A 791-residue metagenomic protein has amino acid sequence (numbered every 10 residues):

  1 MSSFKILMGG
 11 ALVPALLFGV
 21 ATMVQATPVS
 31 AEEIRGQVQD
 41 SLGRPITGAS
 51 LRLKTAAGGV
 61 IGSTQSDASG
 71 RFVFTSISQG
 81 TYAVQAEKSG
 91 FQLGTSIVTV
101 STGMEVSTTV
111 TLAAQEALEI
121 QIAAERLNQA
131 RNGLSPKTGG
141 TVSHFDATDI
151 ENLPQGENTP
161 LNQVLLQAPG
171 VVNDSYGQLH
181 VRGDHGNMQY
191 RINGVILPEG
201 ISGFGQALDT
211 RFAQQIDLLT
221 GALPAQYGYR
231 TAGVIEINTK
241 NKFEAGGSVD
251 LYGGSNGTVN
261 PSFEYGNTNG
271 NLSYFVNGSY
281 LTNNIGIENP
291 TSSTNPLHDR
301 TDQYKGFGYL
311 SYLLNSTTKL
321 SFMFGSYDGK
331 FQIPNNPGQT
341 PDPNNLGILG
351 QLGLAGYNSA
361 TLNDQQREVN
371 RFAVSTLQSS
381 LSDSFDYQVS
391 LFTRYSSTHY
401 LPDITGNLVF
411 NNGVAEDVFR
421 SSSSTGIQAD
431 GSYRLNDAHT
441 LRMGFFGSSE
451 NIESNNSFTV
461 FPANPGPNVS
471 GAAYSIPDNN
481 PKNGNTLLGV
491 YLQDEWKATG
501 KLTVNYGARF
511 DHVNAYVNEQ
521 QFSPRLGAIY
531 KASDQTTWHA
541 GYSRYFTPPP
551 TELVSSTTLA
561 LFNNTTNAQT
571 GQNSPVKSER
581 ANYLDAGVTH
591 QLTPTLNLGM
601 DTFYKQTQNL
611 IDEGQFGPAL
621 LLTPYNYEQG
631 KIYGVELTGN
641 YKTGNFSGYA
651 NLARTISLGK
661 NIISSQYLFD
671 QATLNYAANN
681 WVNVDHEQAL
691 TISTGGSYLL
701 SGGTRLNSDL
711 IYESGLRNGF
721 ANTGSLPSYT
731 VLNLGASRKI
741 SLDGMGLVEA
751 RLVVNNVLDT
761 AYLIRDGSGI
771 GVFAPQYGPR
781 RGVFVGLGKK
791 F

Functional and structural regions predicted by a protein language model:
Q39-R44, A49-A57, E87-F91, S101-P154 (+3 more regions): Short, acidic, small-residue-rich periplasmic hinge/interaction motif at the N-terminus of Gram-negative outer-membrane
T75, V195-G221: Short acidic/polar hinge/loop motifs at secondary-structure boundaries that mediate gating or recognition
V106-V110, L161, L179, G203-F204 (+3 more regions): N-terminal periplasmic accessory domains that precede and gate Gram-negative outer-membrane beta-barrel machines
S255-T282, S293-P334, Q365-S382, D386 (+2 more regions): Transmembrane beta-barrel wall of Gram-negative outer-membrane proteins
K330, N335-N344, N456-F458, Y516 (+7 more regions): Surface-exposed extracellular loop regions of Gram-negative outer-membrane beta-barrel proteins, predominantly
S380, S384-Y400, K531, L553 (+6 more regions): Membrane-embedded beta-barrel scaffold of Gram-negative outer-membrane proteins
K497-T499, T602-Q606, Y625-L716: Gram-negative outer-membrane beta-barrel transporters
G715-R717, R738-F791: C-terminal beta-signal and adjacent terminal beta-strands/loops of Gram-negative outer-membrane beta-barrel proteins
